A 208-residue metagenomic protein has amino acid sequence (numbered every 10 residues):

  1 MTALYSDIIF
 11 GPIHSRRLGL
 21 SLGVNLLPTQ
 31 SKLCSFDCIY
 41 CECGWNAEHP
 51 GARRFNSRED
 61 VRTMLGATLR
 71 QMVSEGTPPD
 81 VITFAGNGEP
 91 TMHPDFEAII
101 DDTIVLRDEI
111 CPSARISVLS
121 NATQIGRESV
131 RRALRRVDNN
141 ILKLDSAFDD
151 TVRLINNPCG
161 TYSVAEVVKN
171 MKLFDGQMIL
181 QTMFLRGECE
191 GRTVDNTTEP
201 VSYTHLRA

Functional and structural regions predicted by a protein language model:
T2-L26: Short, charged low-complexity linear segments at domain edges
R17-D60: Canonical Radical SAM [4Fe-4S] cluster-binding loop centered on the CxxxCxxC motif and its immediate flanking residues
L22, I116-V118, N140-L142, M178-T182: Hydrophobic faces of well-ordered beta-strands that scaffold small-molecule active sites in alpha/beta enzyme cores
A52-L65, T91-R136, L144-F148, P158-Y162 (+1 more regions): Canonical radical SAM enzyme core domain
M64-T83: Short Fe-S-cluster ligation motifs
V81-A85, L180-R186: Short beta-strands and strand-loop turn motifs
N156, Y162-M171: Anionic-ligand binding region
T204-A208: Conserved small/polar residues in nucleotide/adenosyl-binding loops
